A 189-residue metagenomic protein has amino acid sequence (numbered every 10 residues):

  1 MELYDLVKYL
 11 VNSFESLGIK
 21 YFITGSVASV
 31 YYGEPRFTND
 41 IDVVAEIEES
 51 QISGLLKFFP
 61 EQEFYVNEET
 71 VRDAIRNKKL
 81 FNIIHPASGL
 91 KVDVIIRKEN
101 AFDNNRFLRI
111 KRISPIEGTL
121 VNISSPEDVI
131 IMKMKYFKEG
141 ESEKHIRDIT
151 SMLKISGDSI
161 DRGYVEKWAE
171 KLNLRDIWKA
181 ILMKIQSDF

Functional and structural regions predicted by a protein language model:
M1-F189: Compositionally biased terminal segments of proteins
